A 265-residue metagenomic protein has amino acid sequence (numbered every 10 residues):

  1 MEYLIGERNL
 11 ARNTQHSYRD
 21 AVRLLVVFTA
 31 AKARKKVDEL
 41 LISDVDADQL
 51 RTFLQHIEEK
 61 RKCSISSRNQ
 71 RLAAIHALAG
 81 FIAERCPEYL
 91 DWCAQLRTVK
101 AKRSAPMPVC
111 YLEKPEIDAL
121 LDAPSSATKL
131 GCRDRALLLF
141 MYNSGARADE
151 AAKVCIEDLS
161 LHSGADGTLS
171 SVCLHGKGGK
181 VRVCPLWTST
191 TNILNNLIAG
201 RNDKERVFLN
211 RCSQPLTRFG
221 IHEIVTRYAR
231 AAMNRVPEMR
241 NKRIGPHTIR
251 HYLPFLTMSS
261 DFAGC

Functional and structural regions predicted by a protein language model:
M1-C265: Conserved catalytic core of the tyrosine transesterase superfamily
